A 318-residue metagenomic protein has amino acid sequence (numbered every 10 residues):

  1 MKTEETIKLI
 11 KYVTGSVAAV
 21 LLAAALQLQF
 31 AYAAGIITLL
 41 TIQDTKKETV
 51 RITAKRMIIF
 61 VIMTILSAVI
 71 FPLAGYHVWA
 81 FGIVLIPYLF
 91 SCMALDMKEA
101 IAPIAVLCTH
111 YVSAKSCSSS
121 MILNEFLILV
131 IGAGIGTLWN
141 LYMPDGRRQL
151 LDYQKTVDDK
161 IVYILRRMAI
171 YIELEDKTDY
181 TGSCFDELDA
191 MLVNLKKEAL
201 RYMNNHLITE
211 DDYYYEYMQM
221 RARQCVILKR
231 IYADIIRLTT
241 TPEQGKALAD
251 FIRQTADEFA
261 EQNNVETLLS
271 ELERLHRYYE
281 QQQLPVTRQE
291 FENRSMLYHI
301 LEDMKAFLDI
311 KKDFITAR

Functional and structural regions predicted by a protein language model:
M1-K2, I208, R288: Short coil/turn segments at secondary-structure junctions
M1-S183: A transmembrane helix-and-boundary motif of multi-pass membrane transporters/channels
E4, E48, R148-L151, K155 (+6 more regions): Generic alpha-helical secondary structure signal
I36, L40, Y88, T109 (+7 more regions): Residue-level signal for alpha-helical context at structural boundaries
L40-T41, A100-I104, C108-S113, A199 (+2 more regions): Long, contiguous hydrophobic alpha-helical segments, chiefly transmembrane helices and signal peptides
R56-M63, Y76-V78, H110, I128-G132 (+5 more regions): Short alpha-helical linear motifs
P144-P242: C-terminal membrane-adjacent module
K160, I164-M168, D212-R318: Soluble C-terminal extramembrane regulatory/interaction domains of multi-pass membrane proteins
